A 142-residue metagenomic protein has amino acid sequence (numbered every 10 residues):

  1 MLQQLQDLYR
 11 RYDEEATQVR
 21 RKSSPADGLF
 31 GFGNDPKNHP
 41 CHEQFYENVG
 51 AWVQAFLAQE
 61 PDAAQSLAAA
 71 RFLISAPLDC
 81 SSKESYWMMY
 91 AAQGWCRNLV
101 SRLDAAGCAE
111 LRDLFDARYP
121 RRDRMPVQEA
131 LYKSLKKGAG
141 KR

Functional and structural regions predicted by a protein language model:
M1-R142: Non-catalytic all-alpha helical scaffold/repeat segments
